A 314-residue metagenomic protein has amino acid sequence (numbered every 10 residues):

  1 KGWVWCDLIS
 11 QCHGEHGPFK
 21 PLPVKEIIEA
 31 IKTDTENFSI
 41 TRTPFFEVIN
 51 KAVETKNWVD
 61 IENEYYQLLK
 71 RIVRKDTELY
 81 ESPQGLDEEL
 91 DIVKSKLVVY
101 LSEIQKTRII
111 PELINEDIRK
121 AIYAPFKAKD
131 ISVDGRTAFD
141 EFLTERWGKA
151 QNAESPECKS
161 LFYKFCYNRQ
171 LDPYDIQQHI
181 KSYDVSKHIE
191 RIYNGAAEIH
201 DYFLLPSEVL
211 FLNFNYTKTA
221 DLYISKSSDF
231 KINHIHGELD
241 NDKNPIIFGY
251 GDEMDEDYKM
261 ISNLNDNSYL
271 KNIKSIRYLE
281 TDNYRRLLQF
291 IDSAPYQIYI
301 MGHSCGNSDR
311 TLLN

Functional and structural regions predicted by a protein language model:
K1, S228, R286-N314: SIR2/sirtuin-family catalytic core signature
G2-L279: Extended, H/D-rich, highly charged conserved domains that either
A196, T217, T281-R285, R310-L313: Short, well-ordered alpha-helical scaffold segments within catalytic/effector domains
E198-D201, Y223, Y284-F290, N314: Generic recognition of flexible, low-complexity loop/linker segments
N263-M301: Charged interaction patches that mediate protein-protein contacts
